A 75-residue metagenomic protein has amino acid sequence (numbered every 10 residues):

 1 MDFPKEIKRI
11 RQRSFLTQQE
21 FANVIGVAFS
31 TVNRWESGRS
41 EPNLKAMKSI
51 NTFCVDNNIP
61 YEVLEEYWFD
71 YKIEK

Functional and structural regions predicted by a protein language model:
M1-R13, K48-N51: A short, Lys/Arg-rich alpha-helix, primarily the initiator
E6, T31-R34, A46: Residue-level recognition of specific faces of alpha-helices
K8, Q12, G26, S37-R39 (+1 more regions): Residue-level detection of the helix-turn-helix DNA-binding "recognition helix"
L16-R34: Short alpha-helical DNA-recognition segment
K45-V63: DNA major-groove recognition helix of helix-turn-helix/homeodomain DNA-binding modules
Y61-K75: Short, charged recognition helix plus adjacent turn of helix-turn-helix-like nucleic-acid-binding domains
